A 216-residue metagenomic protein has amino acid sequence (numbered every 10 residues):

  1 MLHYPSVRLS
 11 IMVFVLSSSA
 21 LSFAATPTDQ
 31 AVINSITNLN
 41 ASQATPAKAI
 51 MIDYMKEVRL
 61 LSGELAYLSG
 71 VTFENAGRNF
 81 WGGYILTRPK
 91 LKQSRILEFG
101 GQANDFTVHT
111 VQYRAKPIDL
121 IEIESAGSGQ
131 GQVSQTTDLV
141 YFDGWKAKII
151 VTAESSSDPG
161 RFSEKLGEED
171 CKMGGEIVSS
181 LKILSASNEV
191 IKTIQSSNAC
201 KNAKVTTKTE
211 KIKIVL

Functional and structural regions predicted by a protein language model:
M1-I11: Bacterial N-terminal signal peptides that target proteins for export
S17-S19: N-terminal signal peptide c-region/cleavage motif recognized by signal peptidases
A24-T45, S128-L216: Acidic, small-residue rich beta-repeat scaffolds with periodic aromatic anchors
N40-K56, Q93-G101: A short beta-strand motif characteristic of beta-propeller blades
Y54-M55, A103-V111, P159-F162: Repeated scaffold domains used in trafficking and secretory/extracellular systems, primarily beta-propellers
L61-T72, Y113-G127, A186-Q195: Acidic/hydrophobic-patterned starts of short beta strands in beta-sheet-rich repeat architectures
A76-W81, G131-S134: Short, solvent-exposed loop/turn segments at conserved positions within beta-propeller repeat blades
K90-Q132: Extracellular-facing segments of soluble proteins and assemblies that are Gly/Ser/Thr-biased and enriched in aromatics
